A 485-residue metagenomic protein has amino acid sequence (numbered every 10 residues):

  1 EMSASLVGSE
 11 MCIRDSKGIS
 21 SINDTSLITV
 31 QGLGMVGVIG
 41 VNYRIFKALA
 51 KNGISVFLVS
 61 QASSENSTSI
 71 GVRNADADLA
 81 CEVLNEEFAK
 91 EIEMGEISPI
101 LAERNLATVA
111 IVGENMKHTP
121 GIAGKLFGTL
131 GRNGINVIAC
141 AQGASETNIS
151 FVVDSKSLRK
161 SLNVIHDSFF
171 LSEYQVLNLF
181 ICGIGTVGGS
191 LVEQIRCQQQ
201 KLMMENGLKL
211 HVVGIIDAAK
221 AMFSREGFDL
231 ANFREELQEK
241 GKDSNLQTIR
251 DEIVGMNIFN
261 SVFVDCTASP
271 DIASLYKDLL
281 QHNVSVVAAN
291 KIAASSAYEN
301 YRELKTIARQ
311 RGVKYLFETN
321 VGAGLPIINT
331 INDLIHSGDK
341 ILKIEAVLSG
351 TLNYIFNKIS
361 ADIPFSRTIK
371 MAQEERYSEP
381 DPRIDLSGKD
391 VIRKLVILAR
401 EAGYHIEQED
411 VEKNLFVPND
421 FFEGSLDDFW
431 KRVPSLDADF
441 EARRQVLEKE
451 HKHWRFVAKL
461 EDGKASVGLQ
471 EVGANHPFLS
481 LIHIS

Functional and structural regions predicted by a protein language model:
E1-G8, I13, I482-H483: Single conserved hydrophobic/aromatic residue that forms the stacking wall/gate of nucleotide- or nucleobase-binding
S5, S9, E65-S69, A141-L162: Structural preference for solvent-exposed beta-strand-turn elements and adjacent flexible terminal/loop segments within
S9-E10, R14-L101: A glycine- and small/hydrophobic-rich beta-loop-beta segment that serves as a flexible "lid/hinge" or phosphate-binding
K17, D24-T29, I111, E146-T147 (+4 more regions): ATP-dependent carboxylate/acyl-activation modules
L177-I184, G188-Q281: N-terminal glycine-/serine-/threonine-rich beta1-alpha1-beta2 phosphate-ribose binding loop of Rossmann-like
I272-D278, K291-Y315: Rossmann-fold NAD(P)-binding glycine/threonine-rich loop
G312, L316-E375, K389, I397: Rossmann-like NAD(P)H-binding beta-loop-alpha module
K358-I359, S366-P477: Substrate-binding/catalytic subdomain of NAD(P)-dependent oxidoreductase enzymes
